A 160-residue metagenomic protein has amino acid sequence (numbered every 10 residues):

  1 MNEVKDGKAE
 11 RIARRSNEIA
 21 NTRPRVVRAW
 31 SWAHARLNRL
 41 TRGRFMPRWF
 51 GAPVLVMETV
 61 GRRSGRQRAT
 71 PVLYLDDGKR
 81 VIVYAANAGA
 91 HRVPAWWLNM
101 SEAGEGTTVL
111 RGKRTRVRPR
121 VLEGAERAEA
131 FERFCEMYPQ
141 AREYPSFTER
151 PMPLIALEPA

Functional and structural regions predicted by a protein language model:
M1-P47: Extreme N-terminal tail/first-helix region
G7-R11, N17-E18, N87-A141, S146-P151 (+1 more regions): Short, structured beta-strand-loop surface elements
N38-T41, A52-M57, Y138: Short Pro/Gly-enriched beta-strand edge/turn motifs at strand-loop
R42-G43, A69, R142: A generic local structural motif
F50-A52, R150: Short gly/pro-enriched beta-turn/loop segments at secondary-structure junctions
A52-A86: Short beta-strand segments
L55, P153-I155: Short beta-strand micro-motifs in enzyme catalytic cores
